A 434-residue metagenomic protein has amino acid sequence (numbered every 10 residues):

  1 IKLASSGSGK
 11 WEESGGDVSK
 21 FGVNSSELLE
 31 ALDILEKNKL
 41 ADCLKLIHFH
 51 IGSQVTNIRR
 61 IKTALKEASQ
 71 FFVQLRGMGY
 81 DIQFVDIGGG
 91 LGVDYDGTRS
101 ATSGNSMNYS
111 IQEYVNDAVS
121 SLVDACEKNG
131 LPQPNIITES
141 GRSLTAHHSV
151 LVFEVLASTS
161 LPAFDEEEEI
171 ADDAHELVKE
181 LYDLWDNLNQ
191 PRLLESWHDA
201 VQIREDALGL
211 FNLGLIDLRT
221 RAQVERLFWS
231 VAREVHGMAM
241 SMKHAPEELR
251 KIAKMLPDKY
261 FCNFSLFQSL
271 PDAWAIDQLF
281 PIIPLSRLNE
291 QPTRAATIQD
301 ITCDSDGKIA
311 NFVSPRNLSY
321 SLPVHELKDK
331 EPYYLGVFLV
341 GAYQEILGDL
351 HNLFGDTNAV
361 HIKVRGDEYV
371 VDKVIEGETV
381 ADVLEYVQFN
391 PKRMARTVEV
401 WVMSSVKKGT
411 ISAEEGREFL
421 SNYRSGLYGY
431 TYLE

Functional and structural regions predicted by a protein language model:
I1-F84, L91-G97, N108-E113, S121 (+1 more regions): Active-site-proximal beta-alpha core segment in soluble small-molecule metabolic enzymes
A4-S6, H50, G88, G141 (+2 more regions): Anionic group-transfer/hydrolysis microenvironments
G7-K10, Q83-T102, I137-V152: Flexible glycine/acidic-rich beta-alpha junction loops that bind and position SAM and/or redox cofactors in anaerobic
G9-E12, G16, D42-K45, F49 (+7 more regions): Generic alpha-helix detector with strongest preference for long hydrophobic helices that associate with membranes
F21, I51, I87-G89, S140 (+2 more regions): Short glycine-rich loop/turn motifs that provide flexible caps or phosphate-binding loops at active sites
K45-G52, V85-L91, E290, R294-D306: Short connector loops at secondary-structure junctions
A64-K66, T102, V155, L279: Residue-level signature of transmembrane alpha-helix interfaces in integral membrane proteins
Y109, D117-V119, V123-E127, L131-E434: Charged (often Lys/Glu-rich) extended helix/loop segments that serve as interaction or gating elements
